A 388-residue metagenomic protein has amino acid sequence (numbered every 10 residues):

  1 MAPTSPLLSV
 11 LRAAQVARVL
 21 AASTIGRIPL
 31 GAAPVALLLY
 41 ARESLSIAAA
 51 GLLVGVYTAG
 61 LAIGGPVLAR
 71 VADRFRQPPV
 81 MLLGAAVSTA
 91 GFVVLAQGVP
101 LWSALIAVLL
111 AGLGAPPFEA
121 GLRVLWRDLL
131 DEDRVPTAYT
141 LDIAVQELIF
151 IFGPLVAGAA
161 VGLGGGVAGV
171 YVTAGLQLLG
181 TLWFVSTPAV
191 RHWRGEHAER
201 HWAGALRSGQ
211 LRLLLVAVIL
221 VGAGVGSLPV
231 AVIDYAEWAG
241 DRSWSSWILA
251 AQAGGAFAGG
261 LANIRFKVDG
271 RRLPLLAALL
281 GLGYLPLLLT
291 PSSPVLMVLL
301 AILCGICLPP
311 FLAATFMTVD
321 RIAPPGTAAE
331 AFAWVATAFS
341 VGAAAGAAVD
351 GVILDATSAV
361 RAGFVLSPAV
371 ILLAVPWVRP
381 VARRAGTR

Functional and structural regions predicted by a protein language model:
A2-A59, A205-A250: Helix-loop boundary and gating motifs at the non-cytosolic
L37, P117-L130, V232, P310-A323: Intracellular juxtamembrane helix-capping segments at the cytosolic ends of symmetry-related transmembrane helices
I63-Q77, V161, A258-R271, L354-D355: Helix-to-loop junctions at the C-terminal end of transmembrane segments in multipass secondary transporters
A86-P100, L280-S292: C-terminal ends and interior cores of transmembrane alpha-helices in multi-pass membrane transporters/permeases
L109-L148: Cytoplasmic helix-loop-helix junction between adjacent transmembrane helices in 12-TM secondary transporters
G162-G175, V352-I371: A membrane-interface helix-boundary motif in multi-pass transporters
R272-A313: C-terminal transmembrane helical hairpin of 12-TM major facilitator-type secondary transporters
G326-T357: A late C-terminal transmembrane helix in Major Facilitator Superfamily
